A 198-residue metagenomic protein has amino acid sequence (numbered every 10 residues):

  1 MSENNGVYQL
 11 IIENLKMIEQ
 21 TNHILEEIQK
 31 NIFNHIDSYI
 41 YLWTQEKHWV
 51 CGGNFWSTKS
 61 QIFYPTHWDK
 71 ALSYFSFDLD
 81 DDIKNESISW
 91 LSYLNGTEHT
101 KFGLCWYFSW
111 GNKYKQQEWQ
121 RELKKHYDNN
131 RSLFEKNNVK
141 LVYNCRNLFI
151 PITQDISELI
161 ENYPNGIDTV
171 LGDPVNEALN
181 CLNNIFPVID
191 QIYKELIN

Functional and structural regions predicted by a protein language model:
M1-I62, D168-N198: Contiguous, amphipathic alpha-helical segments that mediate oligomerization or scaffolding in large protein assemblies
E19-V142: Polyanion-binding interface signature
E98-G103, Y107-N198: Charged, low-complexity intrinsically disordered regions
